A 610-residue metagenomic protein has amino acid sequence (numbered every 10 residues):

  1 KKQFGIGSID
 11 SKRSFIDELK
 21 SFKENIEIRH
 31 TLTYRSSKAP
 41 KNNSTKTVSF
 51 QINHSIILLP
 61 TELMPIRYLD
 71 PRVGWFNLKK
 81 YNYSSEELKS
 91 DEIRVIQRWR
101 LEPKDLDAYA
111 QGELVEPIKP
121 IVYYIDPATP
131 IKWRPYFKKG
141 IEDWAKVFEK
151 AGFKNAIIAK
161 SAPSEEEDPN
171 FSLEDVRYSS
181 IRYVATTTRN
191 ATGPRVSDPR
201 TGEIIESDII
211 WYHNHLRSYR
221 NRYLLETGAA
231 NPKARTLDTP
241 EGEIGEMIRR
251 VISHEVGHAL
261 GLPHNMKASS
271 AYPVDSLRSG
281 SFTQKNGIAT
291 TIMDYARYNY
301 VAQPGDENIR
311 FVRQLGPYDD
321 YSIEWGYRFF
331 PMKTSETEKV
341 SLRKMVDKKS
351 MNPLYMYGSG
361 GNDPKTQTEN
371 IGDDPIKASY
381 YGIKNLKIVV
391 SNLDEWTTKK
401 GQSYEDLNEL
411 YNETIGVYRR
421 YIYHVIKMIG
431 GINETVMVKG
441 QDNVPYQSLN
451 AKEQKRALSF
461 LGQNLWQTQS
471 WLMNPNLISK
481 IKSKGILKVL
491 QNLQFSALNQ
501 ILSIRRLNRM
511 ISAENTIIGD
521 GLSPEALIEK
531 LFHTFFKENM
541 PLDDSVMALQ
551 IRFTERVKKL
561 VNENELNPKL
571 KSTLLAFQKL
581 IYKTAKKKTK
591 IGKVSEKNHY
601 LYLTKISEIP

Functional and structural regions predicted by a protein language model:
K1-T129, V147, A151, A162-Y219 (+5 more regions): Auxiliary tRNA-acceptor-end handling modules of aminoacyl-tRNA synthetases
S90, P127, I131-K139, G242-M247 (+4 more regions): Soluble non-cytosolic domains of exported or imported proteins
Q111, P135, R220-N221, A302-N308: Short conserved micro-motifs at the rims of enzyme active sites and ligand-binding pockets
K132-A156: Zn2+-dependent metallopeptidase catalytic core
W144, G202, G261: Divalent metal-coordination and catalytic microenvironments
A145-G152, A185, I252-V256, P263-H264 (+2 more regions): Sec/Tat-exported extracytoplasmic proteins
S161-V184, E246-A302: The catalytic-center signature of Zn2+-dependent metalloproteases
S269-P610: Conserved catalytic/binding loops enriched for acidic/polar residues
